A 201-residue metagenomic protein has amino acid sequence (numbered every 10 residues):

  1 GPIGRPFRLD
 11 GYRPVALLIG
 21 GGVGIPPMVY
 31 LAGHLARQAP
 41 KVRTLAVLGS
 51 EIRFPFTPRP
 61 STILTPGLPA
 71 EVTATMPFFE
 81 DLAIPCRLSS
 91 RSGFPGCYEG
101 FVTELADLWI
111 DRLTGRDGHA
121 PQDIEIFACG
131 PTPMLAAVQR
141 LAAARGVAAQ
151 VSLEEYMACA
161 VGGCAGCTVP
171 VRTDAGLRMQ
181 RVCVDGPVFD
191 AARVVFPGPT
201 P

Functional and structural regions predicted by a protein language model:
G1-V151: FNR/FR-type flavoprotein reductase catalytic core
P27-Y30, T132-A136, E154-V188: Local cysteine-cluster metal-coordination motifs and their immediate loop/turn environment, predominantly Fe-S cluster
A191-P201: SAM/dcSAM-binding transferase cores
